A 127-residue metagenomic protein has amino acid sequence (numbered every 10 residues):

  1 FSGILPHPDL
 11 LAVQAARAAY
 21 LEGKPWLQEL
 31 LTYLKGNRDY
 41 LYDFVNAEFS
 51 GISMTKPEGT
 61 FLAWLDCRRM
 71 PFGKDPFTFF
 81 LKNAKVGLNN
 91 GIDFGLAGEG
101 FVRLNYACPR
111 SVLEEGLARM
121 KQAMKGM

Functional and structural regions predicted by a protein language model:
F1-K35, F44, M124: Conserved core segment of the aminotransferase class I/II
Q14-A18, Y33, Y40, D75 (+3 more regions): Alpha-helical elements of Rossmann-like donor-binding domains used by nucleotide-donor carbohydrate transfer enzymes
R17, Y33-Y42, M54-C67: Conserved glycine-rich beta-strand-loop-beta hairpin in the small C-terminal domain of fold type I
L21, D66-R68, A107-P109: Residue-level recognition of strand-loop junctions within catalytic nucleotide-signaling folds
Y42, G51-M54, G87-I92: A short linear hydrophobic-aromatic micro-motif
D75, F79-L88, F94-M127: PLP-dependent enzyme catalytic core of the Aspartate aminotransferase-like
